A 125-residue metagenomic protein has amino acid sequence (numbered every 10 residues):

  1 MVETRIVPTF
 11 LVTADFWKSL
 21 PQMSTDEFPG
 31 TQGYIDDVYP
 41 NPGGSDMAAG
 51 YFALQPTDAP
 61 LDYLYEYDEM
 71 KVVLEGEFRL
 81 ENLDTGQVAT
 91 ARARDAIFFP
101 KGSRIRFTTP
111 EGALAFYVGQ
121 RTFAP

Functional and structural regions predicted by a protein language model:
M1-A48: A short, N-terminal "cap"/entry segment at the start of jelly-roll beta-barrel domains of the cupin/DSBH fold
I35-V38, A48-Y65, A93, P100-K101: Conserved short histidine dyad/triad with adjacent acidic residue
D46-A48, Y67, G112: A structure-centric signal for secondary-structure junctions around beta-strands
A59-P60, R79, G86-Q87, D95-I97 (+1 more regions): Histidine-centered metal-chelating micro-motifs
L61, L80, A115-Y117: Short hydrophobic/aromatic-rich beta-strand segments that constitute the beta-sheet cores of beta-sandwich/beta-barrel
Y63-A93: A short beta-strand-loop-beta hairpin characteristic of the jelly-roll/cupin
R92-A93, K101-A124: Ligand-binding loop in jelly-roll beta-barrel domains
